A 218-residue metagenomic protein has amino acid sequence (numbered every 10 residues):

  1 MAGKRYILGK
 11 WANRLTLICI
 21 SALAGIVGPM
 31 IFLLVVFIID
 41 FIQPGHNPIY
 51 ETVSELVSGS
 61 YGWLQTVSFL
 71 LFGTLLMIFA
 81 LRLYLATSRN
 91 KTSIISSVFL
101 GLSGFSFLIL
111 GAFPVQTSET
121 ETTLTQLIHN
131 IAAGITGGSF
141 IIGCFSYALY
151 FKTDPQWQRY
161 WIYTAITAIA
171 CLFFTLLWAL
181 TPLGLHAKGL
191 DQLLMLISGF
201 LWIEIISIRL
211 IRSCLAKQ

Functional and structural regions predicted by a protein language model:
G3-G45, Y50-E51, L56-C214: Hydrophobic, aromatic-enriched alpha-helical segments typical of multi-pass transmembrane helices
K217-Q218: Short, highly charged, low-complexity non-transmembrane loops/tails of multi-pass membrane proteins
